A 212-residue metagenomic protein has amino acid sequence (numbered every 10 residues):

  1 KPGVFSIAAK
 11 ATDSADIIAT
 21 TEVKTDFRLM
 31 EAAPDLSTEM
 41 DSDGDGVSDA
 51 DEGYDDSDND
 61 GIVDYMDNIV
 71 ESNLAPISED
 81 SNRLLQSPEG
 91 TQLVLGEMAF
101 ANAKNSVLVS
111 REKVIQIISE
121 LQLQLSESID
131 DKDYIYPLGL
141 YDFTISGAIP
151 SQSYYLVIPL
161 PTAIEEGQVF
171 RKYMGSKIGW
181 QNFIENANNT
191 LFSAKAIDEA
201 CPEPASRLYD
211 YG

Functional and structural regions predicted by a protein language model:
P2-G3: Surface-exposed, short loops/turns at beta-strand junctions within beta-sandwich domains
I7-A9: Hydrophobic/tyrosine-rich beta-strand signature of extracellular beta-sandwich/beta-rich modules, prominently
A11-I18: Short, solvent-exposed loop/turn segments at the edges of extracellular beta-sandwich modules
A19-V23: Extracellular fibronectin type III
D26-E89: Extracellular calcium-associated, cysteine-rich motifs in secreted modular proteins
S78-E120: Predominantly extracellular/luminal regions of secreted and cell-surface proteins, especially disulfide-bonded
L121-K177: Proteolytic processing hotspots in large secreted/extracellular or virion-associated proteins and select intracellular
Q168-G212: An exposed acidic His-Trp-rich patch
